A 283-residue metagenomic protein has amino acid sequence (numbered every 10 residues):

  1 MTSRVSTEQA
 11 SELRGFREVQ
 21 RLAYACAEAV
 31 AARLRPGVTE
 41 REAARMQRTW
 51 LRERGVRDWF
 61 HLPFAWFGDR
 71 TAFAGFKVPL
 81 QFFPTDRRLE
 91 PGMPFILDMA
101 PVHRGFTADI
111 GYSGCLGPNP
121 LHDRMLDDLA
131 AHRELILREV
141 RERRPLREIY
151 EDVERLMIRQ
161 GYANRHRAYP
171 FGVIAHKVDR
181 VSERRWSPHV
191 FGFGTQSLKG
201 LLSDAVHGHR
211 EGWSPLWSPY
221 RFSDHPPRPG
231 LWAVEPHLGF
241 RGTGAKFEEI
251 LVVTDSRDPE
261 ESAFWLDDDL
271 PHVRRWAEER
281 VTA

Functional and structural regions predicted by a protein language model:
M1-A283: Active-site neighborhoods and metal-handling regions in enzymes and metal-associated proteins
